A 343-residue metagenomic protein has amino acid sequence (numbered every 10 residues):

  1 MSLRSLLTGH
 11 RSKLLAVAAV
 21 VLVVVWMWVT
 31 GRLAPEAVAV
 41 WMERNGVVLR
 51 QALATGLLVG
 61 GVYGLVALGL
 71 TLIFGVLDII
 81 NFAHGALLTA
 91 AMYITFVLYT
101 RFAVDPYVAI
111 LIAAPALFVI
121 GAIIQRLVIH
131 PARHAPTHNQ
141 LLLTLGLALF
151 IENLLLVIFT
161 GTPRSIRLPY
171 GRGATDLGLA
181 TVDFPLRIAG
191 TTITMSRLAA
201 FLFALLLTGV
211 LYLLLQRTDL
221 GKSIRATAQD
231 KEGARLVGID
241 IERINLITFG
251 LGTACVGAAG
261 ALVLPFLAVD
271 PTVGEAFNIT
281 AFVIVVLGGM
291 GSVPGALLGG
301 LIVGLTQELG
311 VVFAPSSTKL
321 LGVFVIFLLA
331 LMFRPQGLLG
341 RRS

Functional and structural regions predicted by a protein language model:
M1-L33, A37, V48, Q229-L236 (+2 more regions): Cytosolic-side transmembrane-helix boundaries in multi-pass membrane proteins
S2-L65, I94, P106-Y107, P136-Q140 (+1 more regions): Membrane-interfacial amphipathic/re-entrant helices at transmembrane-helix boundaries
R32-V59, I193, L214-D219, N245-L287 (+1 more regions): Inter-helical junctions in multi-pass inner-membrane proteins, predominant in energy-converting antiporter-like
A54, V76-I123, L127, A132 (+2 more regions): Membrane-embedded helix boundary and interhelical linker motif in transport proteins
V59, A189-V269, V293-L298: Helix-loop-helix "hairpin" substructures at the membrane interface of multi-pass membrane proteins
G61, L70-M92, P106, H134-Q140 (+6 more regions): Short, non-helical or kinked segments that cap or interrupt transmembrane helices
A103-L147, L154, L298-V303, R334-P335: Alpha-helical transmembrane segments within multi-pass membrane transporters and channels
P131-A132, T137-R217, I244, L309 (+3 more regions): Transmembrane helix-bundle core of multi-pass membrane transporters and related energy-transducing complexes
